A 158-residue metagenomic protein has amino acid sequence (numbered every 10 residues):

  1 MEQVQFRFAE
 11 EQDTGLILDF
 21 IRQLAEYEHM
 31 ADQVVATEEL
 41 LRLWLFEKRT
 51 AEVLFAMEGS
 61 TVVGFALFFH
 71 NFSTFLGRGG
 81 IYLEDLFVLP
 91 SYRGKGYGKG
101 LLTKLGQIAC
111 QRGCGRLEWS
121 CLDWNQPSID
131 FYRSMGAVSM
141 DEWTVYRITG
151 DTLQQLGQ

Functional and structural regions predicted by a protein language model:
M1-Q12, Q154-Q158: Conserved N-terminal entry element of GNAT/NAT acetyltransferase domains
F8-G15, D19-R78, L102, I108 (+1 more regions): Acetyl-CoA-dependent GNAT
R78-P90: Conserved acetyl-CoA binding element of GNAT-fold acetyltransferases
L89-S91, K95, D123-W124: Active-site acidic-Proline motif in GNAT/NAT acetyltransferases
Y92, G96-K104: Conserved acetyl-CoA pyrophosphate-binding loop and the N-cap/start of the following alpha-helix in GNAT-like
C110-S120: Conserved GNAT acetyl-CoA-binding A-motif
C114, R133-E142: Conserved acetyl-CoA-binding loop of GNAT-fold acetyltransferases
W119-S128, R147-G150: Conserved beta-strand-loop-alpha-helix junction that forms the acyl-donor binding cleft
